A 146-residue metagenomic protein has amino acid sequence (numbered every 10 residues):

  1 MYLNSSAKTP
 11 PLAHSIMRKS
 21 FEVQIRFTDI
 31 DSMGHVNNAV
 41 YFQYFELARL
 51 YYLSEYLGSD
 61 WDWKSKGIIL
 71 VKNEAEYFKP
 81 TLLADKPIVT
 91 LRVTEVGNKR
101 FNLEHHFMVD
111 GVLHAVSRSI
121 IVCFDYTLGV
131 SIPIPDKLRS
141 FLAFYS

Functional and structural regions predicted by a protein language model:
Y2-I88, T94-S146: Terminal targeting signals and extreme-terminal segments of soluble enzymes
